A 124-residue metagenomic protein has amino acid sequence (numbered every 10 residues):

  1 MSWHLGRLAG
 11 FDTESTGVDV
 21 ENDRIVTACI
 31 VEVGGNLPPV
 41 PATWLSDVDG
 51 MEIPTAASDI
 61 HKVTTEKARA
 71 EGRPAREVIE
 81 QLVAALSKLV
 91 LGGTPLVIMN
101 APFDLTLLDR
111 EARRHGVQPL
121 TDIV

Functional and structural regions predicted by a protein language model:
M1-H115, L120-D122: Conserved non-catalytic scaffold segment of RNase H-like nuclease domains
